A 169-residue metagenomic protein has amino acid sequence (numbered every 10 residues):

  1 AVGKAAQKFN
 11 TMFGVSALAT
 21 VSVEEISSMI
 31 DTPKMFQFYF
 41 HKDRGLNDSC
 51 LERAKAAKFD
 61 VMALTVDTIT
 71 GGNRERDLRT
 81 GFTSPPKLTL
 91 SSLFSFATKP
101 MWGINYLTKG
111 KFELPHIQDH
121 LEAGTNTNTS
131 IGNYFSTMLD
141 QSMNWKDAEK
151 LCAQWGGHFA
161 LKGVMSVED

Functional and structural regions predicted by a protein language model:
A1-D169: Active-site entrance/lid segments in N-terminal catalytic domains of soluble metabolic enzymes
